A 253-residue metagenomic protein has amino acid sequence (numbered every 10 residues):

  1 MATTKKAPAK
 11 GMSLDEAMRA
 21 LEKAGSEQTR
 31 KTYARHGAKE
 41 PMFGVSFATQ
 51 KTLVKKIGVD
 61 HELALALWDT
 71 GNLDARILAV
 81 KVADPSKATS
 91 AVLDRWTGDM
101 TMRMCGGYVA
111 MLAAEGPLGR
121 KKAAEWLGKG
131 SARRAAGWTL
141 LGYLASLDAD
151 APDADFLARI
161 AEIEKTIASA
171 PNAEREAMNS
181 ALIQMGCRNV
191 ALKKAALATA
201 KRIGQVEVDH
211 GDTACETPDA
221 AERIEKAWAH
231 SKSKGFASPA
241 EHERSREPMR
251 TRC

Functional and structural regions predicted by a protein language model:
A2-C253: Alpha-helical scaffold domains
